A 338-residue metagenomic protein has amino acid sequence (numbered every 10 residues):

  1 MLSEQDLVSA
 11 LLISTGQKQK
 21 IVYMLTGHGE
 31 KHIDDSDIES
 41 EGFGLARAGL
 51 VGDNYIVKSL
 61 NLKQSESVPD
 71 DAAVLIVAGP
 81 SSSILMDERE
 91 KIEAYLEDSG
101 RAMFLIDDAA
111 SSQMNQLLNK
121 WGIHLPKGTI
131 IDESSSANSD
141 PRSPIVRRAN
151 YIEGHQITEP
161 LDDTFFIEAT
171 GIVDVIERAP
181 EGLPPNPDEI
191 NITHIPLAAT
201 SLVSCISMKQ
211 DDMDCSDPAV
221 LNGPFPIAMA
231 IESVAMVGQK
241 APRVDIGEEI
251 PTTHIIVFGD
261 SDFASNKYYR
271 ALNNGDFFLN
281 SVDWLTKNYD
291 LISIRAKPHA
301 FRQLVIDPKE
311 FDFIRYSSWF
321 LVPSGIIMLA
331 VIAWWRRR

Functional and structural regions predicted by a protein language model:
M1-G49, N61, N288-P298, R302-R338: Hydrophobic targeting/anchoring helices
Q5, G16, I33-D290: Acidic, S/T/G-rich, low-cysteine, solvent-exposed domains in lumenal/extracellular/periplasmic regions of secretory
